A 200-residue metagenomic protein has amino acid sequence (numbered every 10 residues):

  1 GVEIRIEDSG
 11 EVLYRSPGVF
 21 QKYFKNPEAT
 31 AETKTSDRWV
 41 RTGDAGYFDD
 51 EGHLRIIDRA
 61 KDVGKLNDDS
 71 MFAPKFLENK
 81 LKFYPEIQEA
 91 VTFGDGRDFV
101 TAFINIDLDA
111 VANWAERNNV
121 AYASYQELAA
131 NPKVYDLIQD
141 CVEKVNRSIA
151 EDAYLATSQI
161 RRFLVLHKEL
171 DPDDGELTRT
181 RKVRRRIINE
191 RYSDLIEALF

Functional and structural regions predicted by a protein language model:
G1-I4, F76: Phosphate/diphosphate-binding loops
I4, G52, L81, A102: Residue-level signal for inorganic ion chemistry
R5-L66: Conserved ATP-binding/catalytic segment of the ANL
V19, H53-K82, A112-P132, A156-T157 (+2 more regions): Adenylate-forming
A45, Y84-A110, I149-D152: C-terminal boundary motif of the adenylate-forming
R59, D95-F99, T157-R161: Short Gly/Ser/Thr- and Asp/Glu-enriched loop/turn motifs at secondary-structure junctions
E89, Q139, V145-F200: Conserved C-terminal "lid"/linker of ANL adenylate-forming enzymes
S124-C141, S148: Acidic-enriched catalytic cores of C-N bond-cleaving enzymes acting on peptides and small amides
